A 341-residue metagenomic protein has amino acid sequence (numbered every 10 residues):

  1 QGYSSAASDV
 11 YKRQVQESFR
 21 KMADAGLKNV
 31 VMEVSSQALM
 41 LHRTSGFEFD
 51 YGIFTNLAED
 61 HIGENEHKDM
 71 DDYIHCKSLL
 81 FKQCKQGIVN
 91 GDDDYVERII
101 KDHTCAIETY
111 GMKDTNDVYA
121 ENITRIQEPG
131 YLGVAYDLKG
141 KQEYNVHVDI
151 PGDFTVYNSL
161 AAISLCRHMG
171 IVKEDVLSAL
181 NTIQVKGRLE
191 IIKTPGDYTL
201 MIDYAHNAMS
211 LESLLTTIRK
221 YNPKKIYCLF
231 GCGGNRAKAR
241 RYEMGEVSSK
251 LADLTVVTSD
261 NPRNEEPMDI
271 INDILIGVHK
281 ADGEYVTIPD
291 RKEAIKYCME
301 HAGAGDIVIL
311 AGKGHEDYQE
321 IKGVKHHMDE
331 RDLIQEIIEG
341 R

Functional and structural regions predicted by a protein language model:
Q1-A7, Y11, T255: Single conserved hydrophobic/aromatic residue that forms the stacking wall/gate of nucleotide- or nucleobase-binding
S8-S35: Conserved nucleotide-sensing/catalytic segment adjacent to the nucleotide-binding pocket in NTP-handling enzymes
A23-L27, D50-L200, L275-H279: Acidic, Mg2+-coordinating active-site environments of NTP-dependent enzymes
M32, G52, V89, T109 (+2 more regions): Structural beta-sheet core signal
A38-S45: Conserved helix/coil segment N-terminal to the catalytic DExD/H
S45-E48, L80-K85, D102-H103, Y221 (+1 more regions): Short, conserved loop/helix-junction motifs that constitute active-site signature segments in enzyme catalytic cores
G46-N56, K224-C228: Inter-motif core of Ras-like GTPase G domains
T104, K141, A161-S178, T182-V185 (+1 more regions): ATP-dependent carboxylate-amine ligase
